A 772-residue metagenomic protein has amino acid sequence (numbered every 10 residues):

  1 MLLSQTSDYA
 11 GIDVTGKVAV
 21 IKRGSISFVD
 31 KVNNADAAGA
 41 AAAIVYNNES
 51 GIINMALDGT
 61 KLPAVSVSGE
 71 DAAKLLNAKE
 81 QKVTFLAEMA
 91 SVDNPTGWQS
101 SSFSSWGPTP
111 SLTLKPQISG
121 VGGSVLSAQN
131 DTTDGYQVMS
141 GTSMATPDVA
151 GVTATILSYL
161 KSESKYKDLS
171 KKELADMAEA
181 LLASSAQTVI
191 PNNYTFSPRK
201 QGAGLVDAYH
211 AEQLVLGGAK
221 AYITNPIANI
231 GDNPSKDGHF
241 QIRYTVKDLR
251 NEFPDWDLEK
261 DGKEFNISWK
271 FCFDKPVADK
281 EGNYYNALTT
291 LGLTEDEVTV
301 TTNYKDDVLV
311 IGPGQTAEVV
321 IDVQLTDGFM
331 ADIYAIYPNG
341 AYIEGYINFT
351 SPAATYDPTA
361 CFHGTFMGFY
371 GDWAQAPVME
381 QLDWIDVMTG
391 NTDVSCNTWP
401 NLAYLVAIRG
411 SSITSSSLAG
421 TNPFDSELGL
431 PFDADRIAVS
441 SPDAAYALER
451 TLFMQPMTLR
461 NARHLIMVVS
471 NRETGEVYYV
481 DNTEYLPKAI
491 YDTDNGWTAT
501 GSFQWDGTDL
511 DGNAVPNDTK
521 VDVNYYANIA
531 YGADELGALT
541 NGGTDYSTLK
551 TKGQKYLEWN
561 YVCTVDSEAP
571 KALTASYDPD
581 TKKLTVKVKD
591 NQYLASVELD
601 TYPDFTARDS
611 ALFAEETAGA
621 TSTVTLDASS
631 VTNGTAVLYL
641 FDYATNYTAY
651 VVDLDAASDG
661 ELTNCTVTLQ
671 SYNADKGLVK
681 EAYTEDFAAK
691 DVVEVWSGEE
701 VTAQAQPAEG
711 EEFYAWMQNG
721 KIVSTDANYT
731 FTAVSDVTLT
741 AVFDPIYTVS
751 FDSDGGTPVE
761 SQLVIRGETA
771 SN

Functional and structural regions predicted by a protein language model:
M1-P116: Structured lumen-facing ectodomains of secretory-pathway proteins
F28-L57, S119-N193, A331, Y337: Hydrolase catalytic cores
K61-A78, L114, I118-G120, S158-N251 (+1 more regions): C-terminal subdomain of the subtilisin-like protease fold in secreted/lumenal serine endopeptidases
Q99-S104, A208-F253, K260, M379-A447: Beta-sheet-dominated interaction scaffolds and their linkers
T289-D332: Intrinsically disordered, low-complexity Pro/Gly/Ser/Thr-rich segments with frequent PxxP/GP/PP motifs and embedded
F369, D435, D534-K571, V652-T663: Flexible, low-complexity linkers/stalks enriched in Thr/Pro that connect modular domains
L662-S671, D726-D752: Conserved "repeat-terminator" motif of extracellular CCP/Sushi domains
E699-D726, E768-N772: Surface-exposed interfaces of beta-sheet-rich extracellular modules
